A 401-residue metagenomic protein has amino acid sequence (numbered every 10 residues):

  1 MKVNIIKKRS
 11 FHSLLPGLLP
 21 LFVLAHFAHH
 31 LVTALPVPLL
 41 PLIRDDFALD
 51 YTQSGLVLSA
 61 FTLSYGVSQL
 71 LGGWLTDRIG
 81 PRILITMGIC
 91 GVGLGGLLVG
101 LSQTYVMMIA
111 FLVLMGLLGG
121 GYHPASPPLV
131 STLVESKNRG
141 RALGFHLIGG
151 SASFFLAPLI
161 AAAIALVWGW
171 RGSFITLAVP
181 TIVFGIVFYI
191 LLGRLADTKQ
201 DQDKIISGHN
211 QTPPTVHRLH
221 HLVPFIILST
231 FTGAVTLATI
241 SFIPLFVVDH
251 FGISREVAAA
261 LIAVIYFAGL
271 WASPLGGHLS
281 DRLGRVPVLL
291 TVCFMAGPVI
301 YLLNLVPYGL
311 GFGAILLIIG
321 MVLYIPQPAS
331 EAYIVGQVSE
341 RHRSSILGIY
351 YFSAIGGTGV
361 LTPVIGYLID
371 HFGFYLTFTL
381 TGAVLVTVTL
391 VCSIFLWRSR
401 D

Functional and structural regions predicted by a protein language model:
P36-V37, H221-L270: Extracytoplasmic gate region of multi-pass secondary transporters
I43-R44, L75-T76, I160-W168, V247-V248 (+2 more regions): Interfacial helix-cap and linker-helix signal at transmembrane-aqueous boundaries of multi-pass secondary transporters
A48, G80, L101-V106, G284 (+1 more regions): Helix-breaking motifs and short loop linkers at transmembrane-helix boundaries and internal kinks in secondary membrane
V67-Q103: Conserved MFS/SLC helix-loop-helix module at the cytosolic interface between two early adjacent transmembrane helices
F111-G149: Cytoplasmic helix-loop-helix junction between adjacent transmembrane helices in 12-TM secondary transporters
H146-G193: Helix-loop-helix hairpin linking two adjacent transmembrane segments in secondary transporters
I190-P214: Flexible cytoplasmic inter-helical loops of multi-pass small-molecule transporters
R285-S330: C-terminal transmembrane helical hairpin of 12-TM major facilitator-type secondary transporters
